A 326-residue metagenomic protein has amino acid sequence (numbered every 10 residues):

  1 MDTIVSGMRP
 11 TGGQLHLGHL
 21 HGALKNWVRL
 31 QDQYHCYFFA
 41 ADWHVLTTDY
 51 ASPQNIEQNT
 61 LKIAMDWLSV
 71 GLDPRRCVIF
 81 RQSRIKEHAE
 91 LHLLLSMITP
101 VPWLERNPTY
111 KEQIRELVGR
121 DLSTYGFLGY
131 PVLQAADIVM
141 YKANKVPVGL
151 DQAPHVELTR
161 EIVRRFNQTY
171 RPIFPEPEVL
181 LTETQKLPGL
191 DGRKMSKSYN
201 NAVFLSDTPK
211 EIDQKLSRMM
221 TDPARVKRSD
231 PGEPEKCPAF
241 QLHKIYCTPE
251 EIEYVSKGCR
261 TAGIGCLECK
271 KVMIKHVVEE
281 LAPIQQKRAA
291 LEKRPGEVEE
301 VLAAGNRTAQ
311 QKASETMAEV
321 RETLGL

Functional and structural regions predicted by a protein language model:
M1-D2, G296: A short, charged/proline- and glycine-enriched loop that marks the coil->beta-strand transition at the N-terminal
D2-S6, P10-A136, Q285, A289: N-terminal Rossmann-like or analogous alpha/beta NTP/dinucleotide-binding catalytic cores that position adenine
P10-T11, V146-P147, N201: A generic structural motif
H19, P154, R160-L326: Conserved nucleotide- and phosphate/pyrophosphate-binding catalytic cores in adenylate/nucleotidyl-handling enzymes
A64, G71, T99-W103, A143 (+3 more regions): A generic secondary-structure signal for well-formed alpha-helical elements
E90-H92, R106-R115, G119-T169, I173-R193 (+2 more regions): Classical nucleotidyltransferase
V101-E105, M140-K145, C247-V255, Q285: Short helix-capping/linker segments at secondary-structure and domain boundaries
